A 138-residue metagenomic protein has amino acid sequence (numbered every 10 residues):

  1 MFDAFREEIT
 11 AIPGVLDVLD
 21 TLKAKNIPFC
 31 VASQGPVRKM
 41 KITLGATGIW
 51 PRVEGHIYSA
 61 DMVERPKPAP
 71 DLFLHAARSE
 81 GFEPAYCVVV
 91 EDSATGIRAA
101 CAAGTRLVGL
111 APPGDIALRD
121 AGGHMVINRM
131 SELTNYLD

Functional and structural regions predicted by a protein language model:
M1-D17, K25: Metal-dependent phosphoesterase signature
F2-F5, I27, V63, P113: A general structural-boundary detector
R6-T10, V31, K67: Short, surface-exposed alpha-helical recognition segments that flank or form part of ligand/macromolecule-binding
A11, F29-A32, V89-V90: Conserved SAM-binding loop
D20, P36-D138: Asp-based, Mg2+/Mn2+-dependent phosphohydrolase catalytic module
